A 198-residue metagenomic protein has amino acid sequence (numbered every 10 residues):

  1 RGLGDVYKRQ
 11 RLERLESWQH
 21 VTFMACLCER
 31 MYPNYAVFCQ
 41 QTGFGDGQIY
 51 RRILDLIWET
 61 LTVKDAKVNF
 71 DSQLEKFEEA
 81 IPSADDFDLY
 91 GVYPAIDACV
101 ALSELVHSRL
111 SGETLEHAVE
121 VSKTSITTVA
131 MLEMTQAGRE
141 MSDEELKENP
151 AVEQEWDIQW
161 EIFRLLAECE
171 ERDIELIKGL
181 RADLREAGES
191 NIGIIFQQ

Functional and structural regions predicted by a protein language model:
G2-Y7: Short, small-residue-biased leader/transition segments that mark boundaries at the very start of proteins
R14-E155: Structured binding/interaction patches within domain cores
I126-Q198: C-terminal auxiliary extensions adjacent to catalytic cores
